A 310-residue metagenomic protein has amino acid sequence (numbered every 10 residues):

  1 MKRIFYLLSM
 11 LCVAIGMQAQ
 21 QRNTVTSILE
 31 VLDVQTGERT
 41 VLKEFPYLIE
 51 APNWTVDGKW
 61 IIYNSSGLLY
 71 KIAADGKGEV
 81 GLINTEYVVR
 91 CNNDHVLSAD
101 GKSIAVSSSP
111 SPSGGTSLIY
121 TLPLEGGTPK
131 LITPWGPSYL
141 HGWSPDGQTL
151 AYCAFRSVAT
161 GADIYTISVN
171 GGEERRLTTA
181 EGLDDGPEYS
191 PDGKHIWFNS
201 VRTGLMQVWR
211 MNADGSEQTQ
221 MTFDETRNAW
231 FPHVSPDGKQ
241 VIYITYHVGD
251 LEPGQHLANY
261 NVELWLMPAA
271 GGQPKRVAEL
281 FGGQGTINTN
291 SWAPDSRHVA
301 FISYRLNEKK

Functional and structural regions predicted by a protein language model:
M1-Q21: Bacterial Sec-dependent N-terminal signal peptides
Q20-N23, K43, V56, I61-G67 (+6 more regions): Beta-strand C-termini and the immediately following turn/loop, strongest in propeller blades
Q20-Q35: Blade/loop signatures of beta-propeller domains
T26-I28, L69-Y70, G114-Y120, T160-Y165 (+4 more regions): Structural motif
V31-L48, A74-R90, L122-P137, I167-L183 (+2 more regions): Multi-bladed beta-propeller domains
P46-I62, V89-I104, W135-C153, E181-N199 (+2 more regions): Conserved beta-propeller blade repeats
V88-G127: Surface-exposed, polar helix/loop patches in the mature regions of secreted/periplasmic/lumenal proteins that form
N261-G283, N288-R305: C-terminal closing repeat unit and adjoining cap/tail of repeat-based domains
